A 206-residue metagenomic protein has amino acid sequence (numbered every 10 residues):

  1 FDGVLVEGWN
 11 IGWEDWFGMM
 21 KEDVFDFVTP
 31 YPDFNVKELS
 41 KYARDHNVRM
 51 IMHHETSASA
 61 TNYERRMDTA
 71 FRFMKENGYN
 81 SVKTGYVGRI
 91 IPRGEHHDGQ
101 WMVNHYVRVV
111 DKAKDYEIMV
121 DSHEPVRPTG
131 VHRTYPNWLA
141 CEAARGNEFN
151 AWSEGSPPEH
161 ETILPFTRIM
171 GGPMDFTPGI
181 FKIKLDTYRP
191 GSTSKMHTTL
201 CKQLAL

Functional and structural regions predicted by a protein language model:
L5-T199: Aromatic- and carboxylate-enriched substrate-binding clefts and catalytic-loop regions of carbohydrate-active enzymes
A205-L206: Catalytic cores of secreted or luminal carbohydrate-active enzymes
